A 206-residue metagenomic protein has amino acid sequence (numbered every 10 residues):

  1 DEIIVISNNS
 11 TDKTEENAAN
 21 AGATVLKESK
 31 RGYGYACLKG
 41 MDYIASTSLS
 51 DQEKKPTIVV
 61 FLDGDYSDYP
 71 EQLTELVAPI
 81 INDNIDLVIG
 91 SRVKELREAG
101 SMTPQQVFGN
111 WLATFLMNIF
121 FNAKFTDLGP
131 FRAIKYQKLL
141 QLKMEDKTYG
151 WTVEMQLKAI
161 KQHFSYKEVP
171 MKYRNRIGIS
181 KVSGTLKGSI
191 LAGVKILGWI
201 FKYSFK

Functional and structural regions predicted by a protein language model:
D1-I4, E15-E53: Conserved donor nucleotide-binding strand/loop of the catalytic core
S7-E15, Y66: A conserved acidic beta->alpha catalytic loop
N8, E28, L62-G64, V169: Cofactor-binding loops of NAD(P)H-dependent oxidoreductases, dominated by short-chain dehydrogenase/reductases
E28-Y43, P56, P70-Y149, N175-K187 (+2 more regions): Acceptor/aglycone-binding surface of glycosyltransferases and processive sugar-polymer synthases
E53-S67: Short beta-strand-to-loop acidic/aromatic patch adjacent to the donor-nucleotide binding site
A123, K147, L157-R174: Catalytic donor-sugar/metal-binding loop of nucleotide-sugar-dependent glycosyltransferases
K195-K206: C-terminal, non-catalytic tails of nucleotide-sugar-dependent glycosyltransferases
